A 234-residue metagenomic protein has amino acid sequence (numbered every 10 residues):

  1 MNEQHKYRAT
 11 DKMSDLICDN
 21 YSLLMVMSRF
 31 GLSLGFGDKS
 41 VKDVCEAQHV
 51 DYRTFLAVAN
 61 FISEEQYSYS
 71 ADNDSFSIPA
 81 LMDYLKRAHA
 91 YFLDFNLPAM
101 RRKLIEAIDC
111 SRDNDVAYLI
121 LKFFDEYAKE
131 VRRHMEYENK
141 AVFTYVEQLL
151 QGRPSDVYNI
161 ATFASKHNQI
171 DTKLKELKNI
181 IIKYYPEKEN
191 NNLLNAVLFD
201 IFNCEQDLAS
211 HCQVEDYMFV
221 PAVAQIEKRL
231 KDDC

Functional and structural regions predicted by a protein language model:
M1-C234: Small-residue-biased structural context
